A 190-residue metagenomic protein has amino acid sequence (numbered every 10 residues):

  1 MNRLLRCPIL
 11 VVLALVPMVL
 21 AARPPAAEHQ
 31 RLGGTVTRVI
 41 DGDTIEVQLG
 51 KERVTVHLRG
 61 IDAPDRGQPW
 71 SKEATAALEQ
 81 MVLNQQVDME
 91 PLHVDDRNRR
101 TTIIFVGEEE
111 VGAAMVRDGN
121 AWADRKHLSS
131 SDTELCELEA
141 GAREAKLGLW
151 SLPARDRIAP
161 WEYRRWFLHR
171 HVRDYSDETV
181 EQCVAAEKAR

Functional and structural regions predicted by a protein language model:
N2, R6, M18-R190: Small beta-barrel nucleic-acid-binding modules, primarily SNase/OB-fold domains and secondarily Tudor-like barrels
C7-L15: Sec-dependent N-terminal signal peptides
